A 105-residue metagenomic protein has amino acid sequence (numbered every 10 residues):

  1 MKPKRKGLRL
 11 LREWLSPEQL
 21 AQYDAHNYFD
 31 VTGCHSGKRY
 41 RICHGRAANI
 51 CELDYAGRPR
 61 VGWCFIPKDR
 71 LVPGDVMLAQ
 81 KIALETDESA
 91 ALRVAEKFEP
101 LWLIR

Functional and structural regions predicted by a protein language model:
M1-C34: Amphipathic alpha-helical packing elements
L8, H26-Y28, A47, A79 (+2 more regions): Low-complexity, intrinsically disordered short peptide segments enriched in small/polar/basic residues
Q22-A56: Amphipathic, interaction-prone secondary-structure segments
H44-D75: Acidic, low-complexity, intrinsically disordered interaction modules
P67-R105: Mixed-charge, Lys/Arg-enriched low-complexity segments
